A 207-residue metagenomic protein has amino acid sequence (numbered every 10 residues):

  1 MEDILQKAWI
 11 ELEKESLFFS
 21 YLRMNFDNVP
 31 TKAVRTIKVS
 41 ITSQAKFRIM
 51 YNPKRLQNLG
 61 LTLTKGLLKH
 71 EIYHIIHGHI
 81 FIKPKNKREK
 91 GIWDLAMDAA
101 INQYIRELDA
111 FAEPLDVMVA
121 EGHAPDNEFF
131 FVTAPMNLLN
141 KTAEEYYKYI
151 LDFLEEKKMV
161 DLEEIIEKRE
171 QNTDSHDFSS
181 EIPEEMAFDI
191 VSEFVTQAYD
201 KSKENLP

Functional and structural regions predicted by a protein language model:
M1-G66, I72-P207: Short, functionally important secondary-structure microenvironments
